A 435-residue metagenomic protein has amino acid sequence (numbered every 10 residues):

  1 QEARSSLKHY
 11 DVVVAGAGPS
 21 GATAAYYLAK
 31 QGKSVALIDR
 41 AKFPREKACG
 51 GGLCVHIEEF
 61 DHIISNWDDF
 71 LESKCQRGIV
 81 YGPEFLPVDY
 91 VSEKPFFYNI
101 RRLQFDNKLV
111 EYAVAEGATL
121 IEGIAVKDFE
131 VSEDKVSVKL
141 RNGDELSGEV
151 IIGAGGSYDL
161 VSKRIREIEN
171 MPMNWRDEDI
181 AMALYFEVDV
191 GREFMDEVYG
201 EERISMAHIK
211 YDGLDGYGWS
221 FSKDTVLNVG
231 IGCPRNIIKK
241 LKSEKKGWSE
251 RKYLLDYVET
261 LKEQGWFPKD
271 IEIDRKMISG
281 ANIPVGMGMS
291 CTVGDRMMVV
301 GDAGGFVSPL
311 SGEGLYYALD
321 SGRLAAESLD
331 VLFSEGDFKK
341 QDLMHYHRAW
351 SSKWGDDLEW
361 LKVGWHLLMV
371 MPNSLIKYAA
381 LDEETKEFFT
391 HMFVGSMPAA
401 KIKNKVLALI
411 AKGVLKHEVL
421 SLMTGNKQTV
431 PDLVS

Functional and structural regions predicted by a protein language model:
A3-G18: Beta1/beta-strand and adjacent pyrophosphate-binding region of the FAD-binding site in flavoprotein oxidoreductases
G21-A22: N-terminal Rossmann-fold NAD(P) dinucleotide-binding loop
A29-A48: Glycine-rich FAD pyrophosphate-binding loop
K42-V80: N-terminal FAD cofactor-binding segment of flavoenzymes
S92-E111, L241-S249: Short beta-strand to alpha-helix junction loop
Y112-F267: Predominantly flavin-linked oxidoreductase catalytic cores and closely associated redox partners
D128, L214, R235-I237, E244-S328 (+1 more regions): FAD/FMN-dependent oxidoreductases across multiple families
D330-S435: C-terminal helical "tail/cap" subdomain of flavin- and related membrane-associated enzymes
